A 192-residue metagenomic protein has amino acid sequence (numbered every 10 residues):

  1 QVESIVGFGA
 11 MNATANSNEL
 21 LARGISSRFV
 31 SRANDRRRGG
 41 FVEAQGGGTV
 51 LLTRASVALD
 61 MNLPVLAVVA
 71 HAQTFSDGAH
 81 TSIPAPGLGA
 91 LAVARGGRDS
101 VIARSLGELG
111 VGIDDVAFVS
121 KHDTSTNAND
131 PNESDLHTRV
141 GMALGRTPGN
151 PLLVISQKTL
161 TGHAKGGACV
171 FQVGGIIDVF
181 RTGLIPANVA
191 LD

Functional and structural regions predicted by a protein language model:
Q1, F41-L63, H163-N188: Active-site-proximal alpha-helical scaffold in enzymes
Q1-G7, G112-P131: Conserved beta-ketoacyl condensing-enzyme motif
Q1-V30, T147-L153, C169-Q172: Cys-dependent condensing catalytic cores that perform Claisen condensation/acyl-transfer in fatty-acid/polyketide
A13, S56-D60, T74, G107 (+3 more regions): Generic secondary-structure signature for well-ordered alpha-helical cores
E19-V111, D115-F118: Condensing-enzyme catalytic core mediating Claisen C-C bond formation in acyl metabolism
A72-T74, A117-N127, S156-A164: A short beta-alpha structural unit
G78-R95, D123-G141, A164-Q172: Short glycine/threonine-rich loop-to-helix capping motif typified by GTGT followed within a few residues by an Asp-Pro
G97-G110, L136, V140, Q172 (+1 more regions): Stable alpha-helical structural segments in soluble proteins, enriched in small hydrophobic residues
